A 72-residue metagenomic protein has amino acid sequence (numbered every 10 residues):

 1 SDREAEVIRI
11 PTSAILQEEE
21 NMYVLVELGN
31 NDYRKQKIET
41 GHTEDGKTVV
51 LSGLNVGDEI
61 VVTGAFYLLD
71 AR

Functional and structural regions predicted by a protein language model:
S1-E6, I15-L16, V26-D32, E44 (+1 more regions): Hydrophobic alpha-helix/coiled-coil detector that fires on Leu/Ile/Phe-packed helical surfaces
R9, K37, K47-R72: Exposed loop and linker-edge segments at protein-protein interfaces
I10, E19, Y33-K35: Short edge beta-strand segments in beta-sheet-rich domains
T12, N21, A65: ATP/adenylate-binding site constellation spanning eukaryotic-like Ser/Thr protein kinases, ABC-transporter
S13, E27, E39-G41, A71: Amphipathic alpha-helical segments that mediate coupling or scaffolding at interfaces
I15-E18, T40-T43, G53: Residue-level recognition of beta-strand microenvironments
N21-Y23, T48: Short aromatic-glycine-enriched beta-strand elements
